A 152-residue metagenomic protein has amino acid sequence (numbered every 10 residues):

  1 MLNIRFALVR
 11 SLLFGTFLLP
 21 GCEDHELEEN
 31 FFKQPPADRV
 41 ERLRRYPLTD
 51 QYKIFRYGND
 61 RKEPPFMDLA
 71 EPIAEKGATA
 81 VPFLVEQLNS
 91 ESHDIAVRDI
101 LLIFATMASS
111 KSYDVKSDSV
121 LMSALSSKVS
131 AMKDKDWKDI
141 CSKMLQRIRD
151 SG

Functional and structural regions predicted by a protein language model:
M1-S11: Bacterial N-terminal signal peptides that target proteins for export
L13-T16: Hydrophobic membrane-insertion alpha-helices, especially the h-region of bacterial N-terminal signal peptides
C22-G152: Extended repeat-based scaffolds of very large eukaryotic assembly and lipid-transport proteins
